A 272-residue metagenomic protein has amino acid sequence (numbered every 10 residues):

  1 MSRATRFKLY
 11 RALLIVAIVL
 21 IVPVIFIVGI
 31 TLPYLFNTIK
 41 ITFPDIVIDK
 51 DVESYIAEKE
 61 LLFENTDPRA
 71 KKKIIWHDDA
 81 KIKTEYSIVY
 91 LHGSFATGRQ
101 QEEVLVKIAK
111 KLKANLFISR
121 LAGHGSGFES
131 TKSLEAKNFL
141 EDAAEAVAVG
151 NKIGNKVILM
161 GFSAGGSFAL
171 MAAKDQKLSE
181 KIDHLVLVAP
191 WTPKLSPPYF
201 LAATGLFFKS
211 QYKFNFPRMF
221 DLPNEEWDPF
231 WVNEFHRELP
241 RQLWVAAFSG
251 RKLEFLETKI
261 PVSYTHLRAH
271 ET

Functional and structural regions predicted by a protein language model:
A4-V52: N-terminal membrane-anchoring alpha-helices
F43-K72, P190-L256: The alpha/beta-hydrolase serine catalytic core
W76-K111: Short, surface-exposed "cap/lid" segments of acyl-processing enzymes
L112-S126: Conserved alpha/beta-hydrolase
S126-I153: Catalytic nucleophile-loop/oxyanion-hole region of alpha/beta-hydrolase and closely related hydrolase-like folds
G161-G165, A169: Gly/Ala-rich beta-loop-alpha elbow adjacent to hydrolase catalytic centers
E180-P190: A conserved short beta-strand
T265-T272: Conserved small/polar residues in nucleotide/adenosyl-binding loops
